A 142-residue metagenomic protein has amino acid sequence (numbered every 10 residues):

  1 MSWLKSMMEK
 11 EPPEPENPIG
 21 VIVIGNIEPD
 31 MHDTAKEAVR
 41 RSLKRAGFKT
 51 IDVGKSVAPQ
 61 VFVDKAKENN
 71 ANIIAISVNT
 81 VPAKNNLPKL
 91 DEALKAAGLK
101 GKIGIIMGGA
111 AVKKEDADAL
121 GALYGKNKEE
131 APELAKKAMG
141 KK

Functional and structural regions predicted by a protein language model:
M1-E16: Long amphipathic alpha-helical segments
N17-V21: Phosphate-coordination loops involved in phosphoryl transfer and adenosine-cofactor binding
I24-I27, I76-V78: Short glycine-centered, acidic/aromatic-flanked micro-motifs in structured strand/loop junctions that mark active-site
N26-P29, D33-R45, T50-V53: Glycine-rich phosphate/diphosphate-binding loop of Rossmann-like nucleotide-binding domains
S42-A46, D52-A122: Cofactor-cradling patches in redox/metallo enzymes
G47, E130-L134: A short acidic, often aromatic-flanked loop/helix-cap motif at beta-alpha or helix-coil junctions that lines enzyme
L123-K128: Short acidic-hydrophobic, aromatic-tinged amphipathic segments that line or gate anion-handling sites
L134-K142: A charged, well-structured terminal subsegment
